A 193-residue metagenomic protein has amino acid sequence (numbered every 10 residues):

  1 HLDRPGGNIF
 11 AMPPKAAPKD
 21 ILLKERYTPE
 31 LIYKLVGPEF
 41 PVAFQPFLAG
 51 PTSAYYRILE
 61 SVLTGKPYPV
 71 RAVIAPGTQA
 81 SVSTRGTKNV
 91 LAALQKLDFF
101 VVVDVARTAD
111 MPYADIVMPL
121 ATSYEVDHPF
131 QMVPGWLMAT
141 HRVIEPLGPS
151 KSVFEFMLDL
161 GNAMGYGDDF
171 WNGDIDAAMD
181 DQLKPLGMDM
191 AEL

Functional and structural regions predicted by a protein language model:
H1-P112, A121-H128, E192-L193: Extended redox/cofactor-interaction regions of prokaryotic respiratory oxidoreductases
L22, I144-L193: N-terminal leader/propeptide and maturation segments of large enzyme subunits in energy/redox metabolism and hydrolases
I32, I58, T140, A178-Q182: Generic structural signal of hydrophobic/aromatic residues within well-ordered alpha-helices of folded domains
P51, Y55, T87, F130 (+4 more regions): Generic structural signal for well-ordered, non-membrane alpha-helical segments in soluble metabolic enzymes
V70, V133-P134: Active-site-adjacent bridging/hinge elements
D115: Catalytic, metal-anchored helix/loop core of enzyme active sites in primary metabolism
E125, G135-L147: Short beta-alpha connecting loops at secondary-structure transitions that line or flank enzyme active sites
